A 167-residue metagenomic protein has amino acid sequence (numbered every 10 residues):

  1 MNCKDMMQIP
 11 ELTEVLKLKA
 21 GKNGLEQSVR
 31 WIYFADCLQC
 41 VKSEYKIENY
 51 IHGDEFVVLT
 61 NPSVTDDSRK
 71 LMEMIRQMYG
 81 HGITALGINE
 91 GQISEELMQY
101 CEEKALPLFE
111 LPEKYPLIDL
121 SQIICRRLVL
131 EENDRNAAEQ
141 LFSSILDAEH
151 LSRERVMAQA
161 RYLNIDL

Functional and structural regions predicted by a protein language model:
M1-L167: Alpha-helical/coil-rich non-catalytic "connector" segments in signaling and regulatory proteins
